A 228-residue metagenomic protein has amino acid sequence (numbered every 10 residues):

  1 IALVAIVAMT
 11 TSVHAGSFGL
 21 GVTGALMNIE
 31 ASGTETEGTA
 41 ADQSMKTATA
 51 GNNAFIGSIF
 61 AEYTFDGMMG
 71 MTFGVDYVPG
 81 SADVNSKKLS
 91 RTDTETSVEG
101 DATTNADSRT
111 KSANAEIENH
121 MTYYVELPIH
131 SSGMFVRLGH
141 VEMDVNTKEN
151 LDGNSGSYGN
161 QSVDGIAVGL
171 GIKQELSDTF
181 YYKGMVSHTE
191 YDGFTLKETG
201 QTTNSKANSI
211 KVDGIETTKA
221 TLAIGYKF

Functional and structural regions predicted by a protein language model:
I1-S17: Cleavable N-terminal export/targeting peptides
A15-N28: Transmembrane beta-strand segments of Gram-negative outer membrane beta-barrel proteins
L26-N28, G57-G153, Q161-V163, Q174 (+1 more regions): Gram-negative (and chloroplast) outer-membrane scaffold detector with strong preference for beta-barrel transmembrane
L26-T64: N-terminal targeting signals for Sec/Tat export/insertion, comprising classic cleavable signal peptides
G33-T36, K87, K148-G153, T195-E198: Short acidic, glycine/proline-rich loop/turn micro-motifs
E35, A40-T47, A82, T94-A102 (+2 more regions): Predominantly the C-terminal beta-signal and adjacent terminal strand-loop region of outer-membrane beta-barrel
A41-N53, K111-N119, L151-D164, T203-T217: Replace "Gram-negative outer membrane beta-barrel proteins" with "bacterial and organellar outer membrane beta-barrel
